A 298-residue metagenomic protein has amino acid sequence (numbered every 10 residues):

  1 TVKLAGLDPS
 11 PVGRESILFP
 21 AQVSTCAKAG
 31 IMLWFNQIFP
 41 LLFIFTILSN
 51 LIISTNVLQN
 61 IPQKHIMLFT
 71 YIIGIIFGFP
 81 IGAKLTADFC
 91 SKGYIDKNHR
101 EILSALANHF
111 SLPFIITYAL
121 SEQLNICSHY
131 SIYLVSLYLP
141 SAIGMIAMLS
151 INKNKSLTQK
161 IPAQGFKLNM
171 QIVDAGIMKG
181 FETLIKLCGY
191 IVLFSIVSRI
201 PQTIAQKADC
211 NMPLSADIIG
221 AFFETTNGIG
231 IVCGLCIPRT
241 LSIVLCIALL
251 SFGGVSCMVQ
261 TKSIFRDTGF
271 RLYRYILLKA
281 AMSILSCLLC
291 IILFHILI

Functional and structural regions predicted by a protein language model:
T1, D8-Q59: N-terminal signal-anchor module of multipass membrane proteins
S16-Q22, A27-F39, L134-A208: Selected transmembrane alpha-helices and immediately adjacent juxtamembrane segments of polytopic inner-membrane
F35-T46, F77-P80, L184, C188 (+3 more regions): Residue-level signal for the membrane-embedded core of alpha-helical transmembrane segments, especially mid-helix
S49, P140-G144, F194, S198 (+4 more regions): Alpha-helical transmembrane segments of multipass membrane proteins
K64-L124, I219-G234, I243-R266: Alpha-helical membrane segments and immediately flanking helix-loop junctions that form or couple to the substrate/ion
Y94-S150, I264-L289: Membrane-core helix-loop-helix motifs of multi-pass transport proteins
V173, I177-L250: Transmembrane helical segments that form the transport core of multi-pass membrane transport proteins
I291-I298: Juxtamembrane boundary at the C-terminal end of a transmembrane helix
